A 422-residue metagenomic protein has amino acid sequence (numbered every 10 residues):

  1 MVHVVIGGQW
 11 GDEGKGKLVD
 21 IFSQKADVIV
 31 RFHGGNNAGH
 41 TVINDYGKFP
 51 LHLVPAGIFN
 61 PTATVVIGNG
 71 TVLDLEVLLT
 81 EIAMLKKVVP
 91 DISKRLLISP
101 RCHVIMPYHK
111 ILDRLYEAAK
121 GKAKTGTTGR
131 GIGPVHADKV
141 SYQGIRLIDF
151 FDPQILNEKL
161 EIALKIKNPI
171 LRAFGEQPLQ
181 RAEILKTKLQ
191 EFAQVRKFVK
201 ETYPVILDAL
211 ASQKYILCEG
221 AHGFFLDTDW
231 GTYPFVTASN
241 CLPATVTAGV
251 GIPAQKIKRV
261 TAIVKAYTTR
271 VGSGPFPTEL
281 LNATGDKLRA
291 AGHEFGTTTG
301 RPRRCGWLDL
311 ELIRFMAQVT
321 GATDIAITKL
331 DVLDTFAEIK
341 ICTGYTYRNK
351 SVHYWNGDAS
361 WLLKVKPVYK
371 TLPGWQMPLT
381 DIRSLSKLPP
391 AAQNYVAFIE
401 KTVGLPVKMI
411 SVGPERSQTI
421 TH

Functional and structural regions predicted by a protein language model:
M1-H422: Non-transmembrane, aqueous-exposed alpha-helical and coiled segments at domain scale
